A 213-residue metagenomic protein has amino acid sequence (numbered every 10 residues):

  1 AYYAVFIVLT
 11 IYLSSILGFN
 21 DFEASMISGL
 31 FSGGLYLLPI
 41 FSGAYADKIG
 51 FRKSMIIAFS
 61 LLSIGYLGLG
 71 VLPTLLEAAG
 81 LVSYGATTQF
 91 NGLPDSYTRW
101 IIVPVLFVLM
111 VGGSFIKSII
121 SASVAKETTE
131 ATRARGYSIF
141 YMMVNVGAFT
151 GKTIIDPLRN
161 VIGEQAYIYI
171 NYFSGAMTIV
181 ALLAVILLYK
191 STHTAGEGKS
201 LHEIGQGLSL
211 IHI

Functional and structural regions predicted by a protein language model:
I7-E23: Short amphipathic helix-loop junctions that connect adjacent transmembrane helices in Major Facilitator Superfamily/SLC
G29-G43: Central cavity-lining transmembrane alpha-helices of secondary-active solute carriers, predominantly the Major
K48-F59: Cytoplasmic membrane-interface "Motif A"-like loop-to-helix N-cap segments of 12-TM Major Facilitator Superfamily
S60-D95: C-terminal ends and interior cores of transmembrane alpha-helices in multi-pass membrane transporters/permeases
F115-T128: Intracellular juxtamembrane helix-capping segments at the cytosolic ends of symmetry-related transmembrane helices
R135-I155, R159, M177: Glycine-rich segments within core transmembrane alpha-helices of 12-TM secondary carriers
I168-L187: Symmetry-related core transmembrane helices of the 12-TM Major Facilitator Superfamily/SLC fold
I211-I213: Conserved small/polar residues in nucleotide/adenosyl-binding loops
